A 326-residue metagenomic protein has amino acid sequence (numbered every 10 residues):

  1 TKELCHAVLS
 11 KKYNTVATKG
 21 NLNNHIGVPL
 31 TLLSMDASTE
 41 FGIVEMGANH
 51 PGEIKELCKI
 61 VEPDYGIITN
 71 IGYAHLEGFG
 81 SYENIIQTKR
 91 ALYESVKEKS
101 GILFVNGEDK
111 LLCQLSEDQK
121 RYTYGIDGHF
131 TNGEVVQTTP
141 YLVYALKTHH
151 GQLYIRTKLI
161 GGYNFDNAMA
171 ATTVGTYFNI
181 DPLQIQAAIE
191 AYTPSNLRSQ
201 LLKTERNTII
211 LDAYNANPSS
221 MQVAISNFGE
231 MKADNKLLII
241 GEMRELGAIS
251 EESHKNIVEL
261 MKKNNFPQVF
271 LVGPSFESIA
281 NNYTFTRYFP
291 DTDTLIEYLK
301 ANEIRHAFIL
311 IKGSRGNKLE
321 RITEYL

Functional and structural regions predicted by a protein language model:
T1-G107, L111-K120, K232, E297 (+3 more regions): Phosphate-binding loop of NTP-binding sites
C5, L9, T31-L32, A168-F178 (+3 more regions): Buried hydrophobic packing segments
A48-P51, G72-A74, E108-K110, N215-A216 (+3 more regions): Short glycine-rich anion-binding loops that position phosphate/pyrophosphate groups of nucleotides and phosphorylated
I67-T208, A233-D234, E259-K262, F266-Q268 (+1 more regions): Acidic, Mg2+-coordinating active-site environments of NTP-dependent enzymes
L103-F104, V269-F270, F308-K312: Short glycine-rich phosphate-binding loop at a beta-alpha junction
S195, A213-F285, S314: Active-site beta-alpha connecting loops in nucleotide-dependent enzymes
N196-R198, G316, R321: ATP-dependent carboxylate/acyl-activation modules
T286-L295: Short acidic-hydrophobic, aromatic-tinged amphipathic segments that line or gate anion-handling sites
